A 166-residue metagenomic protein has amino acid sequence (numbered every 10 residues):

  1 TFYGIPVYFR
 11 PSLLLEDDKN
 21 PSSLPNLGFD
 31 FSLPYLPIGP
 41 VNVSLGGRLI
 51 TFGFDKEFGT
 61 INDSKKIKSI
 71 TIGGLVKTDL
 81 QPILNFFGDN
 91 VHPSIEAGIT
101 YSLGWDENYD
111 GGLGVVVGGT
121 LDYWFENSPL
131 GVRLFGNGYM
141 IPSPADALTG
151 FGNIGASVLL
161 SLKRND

Functional and structural regions predicted by a protein language model:
T1-I38, L159-D166: Short glycine/proline- and aromatic-enriched beta-strand/turn motifs that initiate or cap beta-hairpins
Y3, P21-L27, K66-G74, V91 (+2 more regions): Residues that define the transmembrane beta-barrel architecture of outer-membrane proteins
I5, L49-E57, T120-D166: Predominantly the C-terminal beta-signal and adjacent terminal strand-loop region of outer-membrane beta-barrel
I5-L15, L45-T51, G74-T78, I95-Y101 (+3 more regions): Transmembrane beta-barrel strands of outer-membrane/channel proteins
P11-P21, P37, T51-G59, P82-L84 (+4 more regions): Gram-negative outer-membrane beta-barrel proteins
N20, K65, N85, L113-V115 (+2 more regions): Polar/charged alpha-helical tracts
L27-E107: Gram-negative (and chloroplast) outer-membrane scaffold detector with strong preference for beta-barrel transmembrane
I99-Y123: Acidic, glycine-rich flexible loop segments
